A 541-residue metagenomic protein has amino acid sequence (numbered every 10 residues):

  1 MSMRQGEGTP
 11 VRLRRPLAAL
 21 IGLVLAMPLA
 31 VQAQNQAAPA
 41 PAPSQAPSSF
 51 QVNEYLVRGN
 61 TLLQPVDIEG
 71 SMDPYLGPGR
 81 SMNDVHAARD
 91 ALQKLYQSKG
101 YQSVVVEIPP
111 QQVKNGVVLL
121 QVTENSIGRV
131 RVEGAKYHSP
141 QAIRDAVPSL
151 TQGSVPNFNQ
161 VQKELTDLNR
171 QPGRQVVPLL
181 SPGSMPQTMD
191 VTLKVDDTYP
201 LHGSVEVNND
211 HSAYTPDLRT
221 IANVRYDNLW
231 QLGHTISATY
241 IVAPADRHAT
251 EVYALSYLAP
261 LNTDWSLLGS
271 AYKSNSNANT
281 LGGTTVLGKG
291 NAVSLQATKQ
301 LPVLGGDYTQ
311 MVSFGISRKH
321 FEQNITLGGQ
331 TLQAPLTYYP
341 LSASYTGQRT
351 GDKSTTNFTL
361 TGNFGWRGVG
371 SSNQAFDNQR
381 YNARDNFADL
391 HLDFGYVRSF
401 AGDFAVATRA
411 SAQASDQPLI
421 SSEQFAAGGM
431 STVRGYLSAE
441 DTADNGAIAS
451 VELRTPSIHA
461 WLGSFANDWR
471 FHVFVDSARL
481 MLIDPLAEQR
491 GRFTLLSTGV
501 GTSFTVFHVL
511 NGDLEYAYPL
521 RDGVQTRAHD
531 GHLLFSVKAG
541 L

Functional and structural regions predicted by a protein language model:
R4, Q34-H211, I241-V252, L390 (+1 more regions): Periplasmic polypeptide-binding modules associated with outer-membrane biogenesis and secretion
L165, I221-N223, A254, A292-Q296 (+7 more regions): Membrane-embedded beta-strand positions in outer-membrane beta-barrel channels/transporters
Q171, P186, A213-D217, D246-T250 (+9 more regions): Transmembrane beta-barrel outer-membrane domains
L180, V205-N209, A222, I236-V242 (+9 more regions): Transmembrane beta-barrel strands of outer-membrane/channel proteins
K194-D196, R225-D227, S256-P260, T298-Q300 (+6 more regions): Transmembrane beta-barrel domains of outer membrane proteins
Y214, L229-T235, N262-S266, P302-Q310 (+4 more regions): Short loop/turn motifs that connect adjacent beta-strands in outer-membrane beta-barrel proteins
H248-V252, A278-V286, E322-T331, V369-D377 (+4 more regions): Outer-membrane beta-barrel translocator domains and adjoining extracellular loop/strand segments of Gram-negative
N378-L541: C-terminal transmembrane beta-barrel domains of outer membrane proteins
